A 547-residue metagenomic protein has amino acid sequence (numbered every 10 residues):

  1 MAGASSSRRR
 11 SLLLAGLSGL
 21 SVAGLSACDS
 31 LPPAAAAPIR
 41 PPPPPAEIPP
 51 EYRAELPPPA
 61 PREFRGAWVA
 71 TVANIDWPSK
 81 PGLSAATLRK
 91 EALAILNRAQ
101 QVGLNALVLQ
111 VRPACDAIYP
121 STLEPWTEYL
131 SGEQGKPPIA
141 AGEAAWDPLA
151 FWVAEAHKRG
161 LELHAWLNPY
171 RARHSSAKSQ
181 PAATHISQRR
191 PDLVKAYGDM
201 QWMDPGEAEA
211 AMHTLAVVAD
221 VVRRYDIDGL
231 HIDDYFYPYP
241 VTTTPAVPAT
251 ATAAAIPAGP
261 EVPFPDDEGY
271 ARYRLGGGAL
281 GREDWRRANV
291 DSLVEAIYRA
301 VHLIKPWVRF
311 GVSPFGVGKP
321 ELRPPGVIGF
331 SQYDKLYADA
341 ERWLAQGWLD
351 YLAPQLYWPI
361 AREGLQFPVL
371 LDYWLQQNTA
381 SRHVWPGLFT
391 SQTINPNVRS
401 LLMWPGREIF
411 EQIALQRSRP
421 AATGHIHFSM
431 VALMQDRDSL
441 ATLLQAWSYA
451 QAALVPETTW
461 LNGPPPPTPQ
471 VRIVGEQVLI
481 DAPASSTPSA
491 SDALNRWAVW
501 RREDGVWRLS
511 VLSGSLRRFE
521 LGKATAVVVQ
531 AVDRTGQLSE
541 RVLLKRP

Functional and structural regions predicted by a protein language model:
A2-A4, S11-P32: N-terminal export signals
N74-T87, Y170-D220: Active-site-adjacent "subsite" loops/lids of carbohydrate-active enzymes
K90-C115: Catalytic domains of carbohydrate-active enzymes, especially glycoside hydrolases
Y119-G132, R171-Y197, Y235-L275, L322-F330: Aromatic- and acidic-residue-enriched segments that line the glycan-binding/catalytic groove of carbohydrate-active
L275-R323, D334-N397: Glycoside hydrolase catalytic-domain groove-lining segments
D350-A361, R382-E457: Substrate-binding cleft of secreted/luminal carbohydrate-active enzymes
A450-S486, R541-P547: Pro/Thr/Ser/Gly-rich low-complexity, intrinsically disordered linker/stalk tracts
G522-T535: Beta-strand-rich modules
